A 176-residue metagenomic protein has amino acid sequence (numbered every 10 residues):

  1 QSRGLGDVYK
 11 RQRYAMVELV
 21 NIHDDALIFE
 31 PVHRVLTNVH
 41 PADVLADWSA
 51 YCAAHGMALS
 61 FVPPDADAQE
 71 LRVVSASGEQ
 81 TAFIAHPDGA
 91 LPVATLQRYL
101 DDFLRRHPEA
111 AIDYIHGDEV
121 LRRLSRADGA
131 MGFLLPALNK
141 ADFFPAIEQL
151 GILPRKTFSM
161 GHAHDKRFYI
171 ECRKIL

Functional and structural regions predicted by a protein language model:
Q1-Y9: Single conserved hydrophobic/aromatic residue that forms the stacking wall/gate of nucleotide- or nucleobase-binding
R3, D25-I28, F143: Short helix/loop capping segments that flank catalytic or ligand/cofactor-binding pockets
K10-R13, D65-D67, R126, H164: A short, structural micro-pattern
K10-S49, D101-R106: Class I SAM-dependent methyltransferase SAM-binding "motif I" and its flanking Rossmann-like core
V17, L59-F61, I112-D113: Generic structural motif
F29-T81: C-terminal amphipathic alpha-helical segment
E70-L176: Long, compositionally biased intrinsically disordered regions
